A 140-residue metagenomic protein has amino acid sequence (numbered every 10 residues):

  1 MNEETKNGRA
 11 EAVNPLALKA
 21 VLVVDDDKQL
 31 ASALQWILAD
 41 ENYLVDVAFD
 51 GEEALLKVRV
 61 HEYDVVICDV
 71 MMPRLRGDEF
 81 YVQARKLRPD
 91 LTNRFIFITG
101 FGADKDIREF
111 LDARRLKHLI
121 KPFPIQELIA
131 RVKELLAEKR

Functional and structural regions predicted by a protein language model:
M1-A20, P124-R140: Non-catalytic signal-transmission and effector/linker regions of two-component phosphorelay proteins
S32-D40: Charged docking surfaces used in two-component/phosphorelay signaling
N42-F49, K57: Short hydrophobic/Thr-rich beta-strand motif most characteristic of the beta2 strand and flanking loop of CheY-like
F49-E53, R76-V82: Acidic catalytic/metal-coordinating carboxylates
E62-I67: Active-site beta3 strand of CheY-like receiver
M72: Receiver (REC) domain active-site loop signature in two-component systems and cognate sites in sensor histidine kinases
E79, T92, F101-I120, Q126 (+1 more regions): Alpha4 helix (beta4-alpha4-beta5 surface) of REC/receiver domains from two-component response regulators
I96-I98: Hydrophobic/aromatic residues positioned on beta-strands within the core alpha/beta folds
